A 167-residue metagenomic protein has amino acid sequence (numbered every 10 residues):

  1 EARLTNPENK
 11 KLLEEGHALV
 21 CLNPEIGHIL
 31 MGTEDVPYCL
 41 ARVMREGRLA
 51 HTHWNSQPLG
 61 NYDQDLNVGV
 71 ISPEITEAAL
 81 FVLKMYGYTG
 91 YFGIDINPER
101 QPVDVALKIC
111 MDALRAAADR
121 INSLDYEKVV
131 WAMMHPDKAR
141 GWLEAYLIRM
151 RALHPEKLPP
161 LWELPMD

Functional and structural regions predicted by a protein language model:
E1-D167: Histidine-acidic metal/acid-base catalytic patches
